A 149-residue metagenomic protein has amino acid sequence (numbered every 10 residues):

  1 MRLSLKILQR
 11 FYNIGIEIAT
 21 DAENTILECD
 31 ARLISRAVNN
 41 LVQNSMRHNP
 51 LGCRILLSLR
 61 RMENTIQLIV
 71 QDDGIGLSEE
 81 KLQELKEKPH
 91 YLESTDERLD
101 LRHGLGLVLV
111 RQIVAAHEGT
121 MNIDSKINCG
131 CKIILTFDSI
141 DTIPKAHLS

Functional and structural regions predicted by a protein language model:
L8-I18: Short conserved segments within the C-terminal catalytic ATPase subdomain
I26-C29: Conserved micro-motifs of the catalytic ATP-binding
N44-M46: Short helix-loop "hinge" at the ATP-lid/N-box region of the Bergerat-fold HATPase_c
G52-N64: Short beta-strand/loop element within the Bergerat-fold HATPase_c
D72: Acidic ATP/Mg2+-coordinating residue in the GHKL
G76-E84: Short helix N-cap motif at coil->helix boundaries in the Bergerat
E118-G119: Conserved glycine-rich
